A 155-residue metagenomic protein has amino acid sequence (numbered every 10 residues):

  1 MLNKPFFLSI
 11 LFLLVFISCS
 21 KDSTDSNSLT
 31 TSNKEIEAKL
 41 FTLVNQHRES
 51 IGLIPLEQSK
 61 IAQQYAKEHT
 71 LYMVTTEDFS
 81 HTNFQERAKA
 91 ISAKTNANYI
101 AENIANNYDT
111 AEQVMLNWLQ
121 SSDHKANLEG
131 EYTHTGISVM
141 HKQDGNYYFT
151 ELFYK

Functional and structural regions predicted by a protein language model:
L2-N3, S20: Generic cytosolic/nucleocytoplasmic N-terminal low-complexity/intrinsically disordered segments
N3-I10: Sec-dependent signal peptide recognition, specifically the positively charged N-region followed immediately by
V15-S18: C-terminal motif of bacterial Sec signal peptides marking the signal peptidase cleavage site
S20-K155: Functional surface patches built around histidine and acidic residues
